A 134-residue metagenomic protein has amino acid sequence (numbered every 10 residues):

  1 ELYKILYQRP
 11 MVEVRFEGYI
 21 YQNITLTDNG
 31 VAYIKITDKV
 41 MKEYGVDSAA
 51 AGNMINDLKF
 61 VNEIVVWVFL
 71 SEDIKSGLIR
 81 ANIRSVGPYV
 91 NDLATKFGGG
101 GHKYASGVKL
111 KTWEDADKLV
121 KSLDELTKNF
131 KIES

Functional and structural regions predicted by a protein language model:
E1-K96, G101-S134: Hydrophobic helix-and-loop "lid/oligomerization" segment in the mid-to-C-terminal part of catalytic domains
